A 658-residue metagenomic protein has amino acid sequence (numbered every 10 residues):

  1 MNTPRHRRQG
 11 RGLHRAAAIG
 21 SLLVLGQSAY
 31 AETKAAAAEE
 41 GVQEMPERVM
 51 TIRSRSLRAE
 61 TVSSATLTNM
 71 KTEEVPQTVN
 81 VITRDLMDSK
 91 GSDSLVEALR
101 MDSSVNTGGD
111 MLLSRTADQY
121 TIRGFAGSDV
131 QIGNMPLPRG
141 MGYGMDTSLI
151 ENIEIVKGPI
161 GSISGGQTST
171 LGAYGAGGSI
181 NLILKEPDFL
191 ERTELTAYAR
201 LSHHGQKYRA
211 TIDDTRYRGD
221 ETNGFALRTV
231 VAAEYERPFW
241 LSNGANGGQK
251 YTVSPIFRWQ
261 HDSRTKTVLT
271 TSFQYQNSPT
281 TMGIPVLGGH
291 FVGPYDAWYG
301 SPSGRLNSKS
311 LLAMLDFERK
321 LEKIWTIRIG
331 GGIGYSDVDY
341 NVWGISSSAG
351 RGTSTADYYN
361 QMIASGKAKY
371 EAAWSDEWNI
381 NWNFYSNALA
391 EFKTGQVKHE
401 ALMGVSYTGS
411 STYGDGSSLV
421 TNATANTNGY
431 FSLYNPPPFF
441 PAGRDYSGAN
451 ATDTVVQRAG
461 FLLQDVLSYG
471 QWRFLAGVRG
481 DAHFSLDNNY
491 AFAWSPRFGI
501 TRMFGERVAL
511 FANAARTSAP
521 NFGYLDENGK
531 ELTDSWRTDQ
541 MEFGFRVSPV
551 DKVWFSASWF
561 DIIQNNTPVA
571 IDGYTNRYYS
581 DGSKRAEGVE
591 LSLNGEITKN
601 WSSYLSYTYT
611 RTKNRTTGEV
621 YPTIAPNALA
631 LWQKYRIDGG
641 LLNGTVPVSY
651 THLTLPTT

Functional and structural regions predicted by a protein language model:
M1-S104: N-terminal Sec signal peptide and the immediately downstream disordered periplasmic leader that contains the TonB box
V81-R84, A98-M101, L112, D118-S164: Periplasmic plug
L149-T196: A beta-strand signature from Gram-negative outer-membrane beta-barrel systems, especially the internal plug domain
E194, L201-M282, S303-K320: Transmembrane beta-barrel wall of Gram-negative outer-membrane proteins
D262, K266-T267, N379, Q396-S410 (+3 more regions): Structural signature of Gram-negative outer-membrane beta-barrels, strongest in the C-terminal barrel of TonB-dependent
E318-K320, T326-G344, S535-T608: Membrane-embedded beta-barrel scaffold of Gram-negative outer-membrane proteins
Q471, D561, S580-Y650: Gram-negative outer-membrane beta-barrel transporters
T651-T657: Conserved small/polar residues in nucleotide/adenosyl-binding loops
